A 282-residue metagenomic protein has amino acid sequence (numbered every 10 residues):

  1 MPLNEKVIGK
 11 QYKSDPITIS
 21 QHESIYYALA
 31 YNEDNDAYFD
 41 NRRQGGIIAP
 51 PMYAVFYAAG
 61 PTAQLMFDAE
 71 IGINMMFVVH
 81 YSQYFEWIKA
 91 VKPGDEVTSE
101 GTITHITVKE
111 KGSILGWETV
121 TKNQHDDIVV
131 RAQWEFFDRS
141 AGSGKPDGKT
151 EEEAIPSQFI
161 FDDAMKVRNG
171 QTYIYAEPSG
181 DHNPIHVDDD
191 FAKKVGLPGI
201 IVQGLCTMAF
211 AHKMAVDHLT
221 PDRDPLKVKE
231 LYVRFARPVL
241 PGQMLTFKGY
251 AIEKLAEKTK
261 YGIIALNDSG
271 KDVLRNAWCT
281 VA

Functional and structural regions predicted by a protein language model:
M1-H80, S143-G148, A154-P225: Hot-dog-fold acyl-thioester-processing enzymes
M1-V7, Y12, V78-A164, V239-A282: HotDog/MaoC-like acyl-thioester-processing domains
R43-G46, K227-L240: Small/polar glycine-rich anion-binding or flexible loop at a beta-alpha turn
K111-S113, R223-K227: Short, surface-exposed helix-loop/turn micro-motifs enriched in polar/charged residues
M208, H212, V228-Y232, G242-L245: Short amphipathic alpha-helical surface patches that serve as generic macromolecular interface elements
H212-L219, F235, V239, G249 (+1 more regions): Short leucine-rich amphipathic alpha-helical surface patches
